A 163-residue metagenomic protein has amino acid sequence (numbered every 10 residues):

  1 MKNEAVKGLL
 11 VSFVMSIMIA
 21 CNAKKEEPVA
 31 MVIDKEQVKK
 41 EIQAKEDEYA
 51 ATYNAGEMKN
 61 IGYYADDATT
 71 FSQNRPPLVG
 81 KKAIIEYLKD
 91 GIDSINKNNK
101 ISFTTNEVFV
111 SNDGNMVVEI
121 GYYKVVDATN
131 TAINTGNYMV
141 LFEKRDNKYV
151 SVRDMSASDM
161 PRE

Functional and structural regions predicted by a protein language model:
M1-I33: Bacterial Sec-dependent N-terminal signal peptides
C21-G62, E163: Short, low-complexity N-terminal intrinsically disordered segments enriched in polar/charged residues
E36, E41, D47, E57-N115 (+1 more regions): A solvent-exposed, acidic/Ser-Thr-rich amphipathic alpha-helical stretch
P77-L78, T131-T135: Short, mixed charged/polar active-site loops that provide acid/base catalysis or chelate metal/phosphate cofactors
F109-M116, N130, E143-Y149: A short, structured loop/turn motif at beta-sheet edges
I120-V126: Generic short beta-strand segments
V126-A128, M160-P161: Sequence/structural signature of outer-membrane beta-barrel proteins
T135-R162: Short beta-strand edge/turn micro-motifs at domain boundaries
